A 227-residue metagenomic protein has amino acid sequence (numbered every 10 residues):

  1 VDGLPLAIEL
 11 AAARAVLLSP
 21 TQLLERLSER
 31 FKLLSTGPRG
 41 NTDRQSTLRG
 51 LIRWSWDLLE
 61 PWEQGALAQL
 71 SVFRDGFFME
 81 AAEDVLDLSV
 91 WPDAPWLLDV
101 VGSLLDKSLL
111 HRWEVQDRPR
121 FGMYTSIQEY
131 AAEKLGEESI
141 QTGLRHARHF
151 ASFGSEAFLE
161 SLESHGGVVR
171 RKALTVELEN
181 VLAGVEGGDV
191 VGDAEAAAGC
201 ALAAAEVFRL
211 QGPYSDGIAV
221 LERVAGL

Functional and structural regions predicted by a protein language model:
V1-D216, V220-E222, G226: Aliphatic-rich helical/repeat scaffold segments used for oligomerization and domain docking
